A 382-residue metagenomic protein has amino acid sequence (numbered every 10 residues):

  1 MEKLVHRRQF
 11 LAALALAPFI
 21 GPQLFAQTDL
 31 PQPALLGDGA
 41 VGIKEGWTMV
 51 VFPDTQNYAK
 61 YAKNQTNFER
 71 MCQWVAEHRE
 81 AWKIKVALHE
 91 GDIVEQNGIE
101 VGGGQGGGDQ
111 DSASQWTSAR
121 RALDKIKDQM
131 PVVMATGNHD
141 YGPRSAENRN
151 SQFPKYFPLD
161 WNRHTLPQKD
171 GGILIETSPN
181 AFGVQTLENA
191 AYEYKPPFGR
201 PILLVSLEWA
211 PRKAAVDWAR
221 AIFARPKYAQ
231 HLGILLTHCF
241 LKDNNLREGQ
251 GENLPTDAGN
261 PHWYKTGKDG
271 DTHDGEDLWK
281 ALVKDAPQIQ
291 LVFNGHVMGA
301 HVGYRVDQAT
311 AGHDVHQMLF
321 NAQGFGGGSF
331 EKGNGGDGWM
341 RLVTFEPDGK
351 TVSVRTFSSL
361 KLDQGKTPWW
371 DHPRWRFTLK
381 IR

Functional and structural regions predicted by a protein language model:
E2-P18: N-terminal secretory signal peptides and thylakoid transit peptides that target proteins across membranes
T28-D111, P255: N-terminal active-site segment of His-dependent metallophosphoesterases
L30, I99-W218, K227-Y228, V302-F325 (+3 more regions): Extended active-site neighborhood of metal-dependent phosphoesterases/phosphodiesterases
D54, D92, G137, A219 (+2 more regions): Divalent metal-coordination and catalytic microenvironments
Y58-A59, E95-N97, T136-S145, R212-A214 (+4 more regions): Active-site environment of divalent metal-dependent phosphoester hydrolases
Q105-S112, K213-D217, P226-Q290: Active-site-proximal segments of metal-dependent phosphoesterases and phosphodiesterases across multiple
M134, N260-P347: Conserved beta-sheet core of the metallophosphoesterase superfamily
K332-R382: A short C-terminal boundary segment appended to hydrolase-like catalytic domains
